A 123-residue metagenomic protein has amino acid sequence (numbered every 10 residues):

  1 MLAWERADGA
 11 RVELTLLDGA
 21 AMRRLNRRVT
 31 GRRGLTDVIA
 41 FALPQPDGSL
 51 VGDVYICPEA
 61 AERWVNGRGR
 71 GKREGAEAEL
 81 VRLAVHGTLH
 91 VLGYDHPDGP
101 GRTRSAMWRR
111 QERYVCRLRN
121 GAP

Functional and structural regions predicted by a protein language model:
M1-E79, V91-P123: Active-site rim/adjacent substrate-binding subdomains
L83, G87-V91: Catalytic glutamate of the conserved HExxH
